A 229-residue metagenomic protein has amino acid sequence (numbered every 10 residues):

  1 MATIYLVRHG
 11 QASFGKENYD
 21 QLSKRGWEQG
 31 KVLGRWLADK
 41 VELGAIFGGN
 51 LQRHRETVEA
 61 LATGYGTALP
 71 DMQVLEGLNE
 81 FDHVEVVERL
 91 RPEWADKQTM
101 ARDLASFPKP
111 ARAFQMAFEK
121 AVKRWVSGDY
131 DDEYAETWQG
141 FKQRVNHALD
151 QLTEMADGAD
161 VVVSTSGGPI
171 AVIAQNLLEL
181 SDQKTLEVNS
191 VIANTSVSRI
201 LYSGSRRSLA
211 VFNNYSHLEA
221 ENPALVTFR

Functional and structural regions predicted by a protein language model:
A2, T67, N79-K109, Q139 (+2 more regions): Acidic, low-complexity terminal tails and accessory targeting/binding regions of phosphate-metabolizing enzymes
T3-Y5, G10-G64, T137-K142, N146: Loop-to-helix element that buttresses phosphate recognition and phosphoryl-transfer chemistry
V7, L75-G77, F212: Conserved beta-strand termini and adjacent loop/short-helix elements that scaffold enzyme active sites in alpha/beta
G10, L51, G167-G168, N213-Y215: Active-site metal-binding loops of divalent metal-dependent hydrolases
G34-M116: Phosphate-coordination/substrate-recognition cap region in phosphate-metabolizing enzymes
N50-L51, G77, V161-G168: Short, well-ordered beta-to-alpha junction loops that form the rim of enzyme active sites and present histidine/acidic
T99-G140: Short glycine/proline- and acidic residue-enriched helix-loop micro-motifs that form flexible lids or anion-recognition
G128-G158: A mid-sequence, solvent-exposed acidic-amphipathic segment
